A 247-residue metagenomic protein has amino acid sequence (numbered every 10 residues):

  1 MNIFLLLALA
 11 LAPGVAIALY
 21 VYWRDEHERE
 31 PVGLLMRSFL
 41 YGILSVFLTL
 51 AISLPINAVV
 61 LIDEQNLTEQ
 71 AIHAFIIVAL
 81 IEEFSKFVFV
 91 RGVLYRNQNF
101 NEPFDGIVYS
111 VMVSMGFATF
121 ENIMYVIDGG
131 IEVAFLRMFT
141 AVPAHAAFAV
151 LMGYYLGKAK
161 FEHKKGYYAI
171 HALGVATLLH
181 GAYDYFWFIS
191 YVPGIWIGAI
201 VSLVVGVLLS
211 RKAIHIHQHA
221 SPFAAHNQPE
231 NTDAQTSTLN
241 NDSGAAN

Functional and structural regions predicted by a protein language model:
M1-N247: Hydrophobic alpha-helical segments at protein termini of multi-pass membrane proteins
